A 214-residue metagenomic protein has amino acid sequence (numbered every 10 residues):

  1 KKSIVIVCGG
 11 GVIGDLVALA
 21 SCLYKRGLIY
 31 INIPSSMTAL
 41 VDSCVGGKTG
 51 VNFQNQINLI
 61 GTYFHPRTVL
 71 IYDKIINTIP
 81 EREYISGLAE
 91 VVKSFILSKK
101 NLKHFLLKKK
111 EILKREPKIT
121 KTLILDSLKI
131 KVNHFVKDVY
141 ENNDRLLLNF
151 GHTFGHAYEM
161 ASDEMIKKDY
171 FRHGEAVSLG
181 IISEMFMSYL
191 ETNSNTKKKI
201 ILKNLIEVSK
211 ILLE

Functional and structural regions predicted by a protein language model:
K1-I4: ATP/NTP phosphate-donor binding region
V7-C8, I33: Structural motif
C8-G10, F150-G151: Glycine-rich beta-strand-to-loop/alpha-helix junction loops that act as flexible
V12-L19, L40, H156-A157: Short glycine/serine/threonine-rich phosphate/pyrophosphate-binding segments that cradle anionic phosphate groups
L16, D73, F150-T153: Generic detector of well-ordered alpha-helical packing
A18-K109: A glycine/threonine-rich phosphate-anchoring loop and its flanking beta-alpha core in nucleotide/phosphate-binding
K109-L213: Active-site segments that bind and position negatively charged phosphate/pyrophosphate groups
